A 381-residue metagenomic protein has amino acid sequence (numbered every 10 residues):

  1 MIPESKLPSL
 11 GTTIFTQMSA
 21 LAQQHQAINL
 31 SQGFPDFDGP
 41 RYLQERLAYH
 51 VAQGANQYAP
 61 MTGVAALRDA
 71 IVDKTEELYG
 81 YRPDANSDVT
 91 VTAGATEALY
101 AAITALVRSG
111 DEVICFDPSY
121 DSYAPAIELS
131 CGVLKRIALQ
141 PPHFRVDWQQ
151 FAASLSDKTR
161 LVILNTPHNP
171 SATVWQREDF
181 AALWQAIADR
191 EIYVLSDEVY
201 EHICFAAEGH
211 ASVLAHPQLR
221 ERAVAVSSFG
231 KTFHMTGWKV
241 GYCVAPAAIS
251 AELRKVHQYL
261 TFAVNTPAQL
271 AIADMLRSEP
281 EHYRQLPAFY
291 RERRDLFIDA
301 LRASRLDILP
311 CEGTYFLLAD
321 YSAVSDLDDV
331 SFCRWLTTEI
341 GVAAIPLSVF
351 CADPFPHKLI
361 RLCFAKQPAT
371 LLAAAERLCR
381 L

Functional and structural regions predicted by a protein language model:
E4-G94, A101, M275-S278: N-terminal small-domain helix-loop-helix segment of the aminotransferase-like
D73, A153, W335-A344, F350-L381: PLP-dependent enzyme catalytic core of the Aspartate aminotransferase-like
A105-I127: Conserved PLP-anchoring active-site segment centered on the Schiff-base-forming lysine
L129-K135: A short helix-loop-beta submotif of the ANL/AMP-binding
G132, D189-I192, R220-E221: A short helix->loop->beta-strand "cap" motif at the edges of active sites that frequently abuts
L139-A206: Active-site phosphate-binding strand-loop segment of PLP-dependent enzymes
A215, R220-R291, D295-A300, S304 (+1 more regions): Conserved core segment of the aminotransferase class I/II
A273, F289-I298, I308-Y321, F355: Conserved glycine-rich beta-strand-loop-beta hairpin in the small C-terminal domain of fold type I
